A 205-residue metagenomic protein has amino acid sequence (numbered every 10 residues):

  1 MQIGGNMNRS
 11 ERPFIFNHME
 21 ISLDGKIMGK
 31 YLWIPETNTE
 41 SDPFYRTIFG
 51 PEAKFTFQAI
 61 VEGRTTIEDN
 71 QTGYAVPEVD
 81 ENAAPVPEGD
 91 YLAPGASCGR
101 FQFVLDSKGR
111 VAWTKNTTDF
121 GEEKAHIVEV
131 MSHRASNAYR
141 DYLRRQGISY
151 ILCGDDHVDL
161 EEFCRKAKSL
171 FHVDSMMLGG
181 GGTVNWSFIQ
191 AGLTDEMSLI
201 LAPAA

Functional and structural regions predicted by a protein language model:
Q2-A205: Enzymes that bind and transform nitrogen-containing heteroaromatic metabolites
